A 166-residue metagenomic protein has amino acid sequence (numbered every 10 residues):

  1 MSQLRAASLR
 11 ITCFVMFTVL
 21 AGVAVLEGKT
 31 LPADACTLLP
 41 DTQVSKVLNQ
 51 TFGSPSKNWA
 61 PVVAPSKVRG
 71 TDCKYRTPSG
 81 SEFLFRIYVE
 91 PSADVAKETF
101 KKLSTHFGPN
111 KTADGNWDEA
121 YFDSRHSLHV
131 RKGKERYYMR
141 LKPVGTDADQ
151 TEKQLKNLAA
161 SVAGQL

Functional and structural regions predicted by a protein language model:
M1-L9: N-terminal secretory signal peptides that target proteins for export/translocation
L4-R5, V19-G22, L26, A33 (+2 more regions): N-terminal cationic amphipathic segment used for targeting or macromolecule association
R10, C73-Y75, V130: Short beta-strand element of the conserved SAM-dependent methyltransferase core
R10-G22: Bacterial N-terminal signal peptides
G28-L31, C36-T37, D41, S45 (+2 more regions): A short, solvent-exposed beta-edge/loop patch
K46-S124: Short, solvent-exposed recognition patches
